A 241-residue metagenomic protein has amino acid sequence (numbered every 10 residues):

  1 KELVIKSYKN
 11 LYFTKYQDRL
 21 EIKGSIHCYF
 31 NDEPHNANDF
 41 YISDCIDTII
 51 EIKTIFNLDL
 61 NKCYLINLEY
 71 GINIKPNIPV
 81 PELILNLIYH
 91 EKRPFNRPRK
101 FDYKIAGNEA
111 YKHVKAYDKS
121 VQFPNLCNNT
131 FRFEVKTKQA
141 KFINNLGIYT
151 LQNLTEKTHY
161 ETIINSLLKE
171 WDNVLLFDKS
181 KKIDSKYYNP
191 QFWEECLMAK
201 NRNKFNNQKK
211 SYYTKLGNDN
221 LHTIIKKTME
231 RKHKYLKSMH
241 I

Functional and structural regions predicted by a protein language model:
K1-L197, H222-H240: Structured, helix-rich domain cores that form ligand/interaction pockets
K23, K136, N206-N207, Y213: Residue-level recognition of well-ordered secondary-structure positions
R202-K210, I241: Helix-turn-helix DNA-binding segment
K210-I225: Short, solvent-exposed alpha-helical "recognition" segments
